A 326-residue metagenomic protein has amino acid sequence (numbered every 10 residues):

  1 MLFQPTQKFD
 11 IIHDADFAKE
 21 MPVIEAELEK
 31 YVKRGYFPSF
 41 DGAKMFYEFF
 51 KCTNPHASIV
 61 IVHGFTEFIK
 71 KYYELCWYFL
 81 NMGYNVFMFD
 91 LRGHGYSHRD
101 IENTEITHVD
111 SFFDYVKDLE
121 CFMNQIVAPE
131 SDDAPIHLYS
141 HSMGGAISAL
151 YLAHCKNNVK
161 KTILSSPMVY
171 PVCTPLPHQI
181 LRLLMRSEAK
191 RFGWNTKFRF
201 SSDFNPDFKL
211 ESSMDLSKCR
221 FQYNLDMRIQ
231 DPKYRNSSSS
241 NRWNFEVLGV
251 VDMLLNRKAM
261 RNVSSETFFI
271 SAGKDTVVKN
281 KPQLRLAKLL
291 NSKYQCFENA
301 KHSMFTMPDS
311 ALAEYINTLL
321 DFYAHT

Functional and structural regions predicted by a protein language model:
M1-P38, M45-F50: An N-terminal hydrophobic leader/cap segment in hydrolases
H56, G64-E67: Active-site glycine-rich loops that stabilize anionic/oxyanionic intermediates across multiple enzyme folds
I69, C76-E102: Conserved alpha/beta-hydrolase
T107-V127: Alpha/beta-hydrolase active-site loop
I147-R235: Alpha/beta-hydrolase-fold enzymes
V263, F269-S271, D275: Short beta-strand/loop motif that positions the catalytic acidic residue of the alpha/beta-hydrolase fold
S265, K279-A287: Short alpha-helix in the alpha/beta-hydrolase fold that links the catalytic acid
K293-T326: Catalytic active-site module of serine/aspartate enzymes centered on a nucleophile-bearing elbow/loop
